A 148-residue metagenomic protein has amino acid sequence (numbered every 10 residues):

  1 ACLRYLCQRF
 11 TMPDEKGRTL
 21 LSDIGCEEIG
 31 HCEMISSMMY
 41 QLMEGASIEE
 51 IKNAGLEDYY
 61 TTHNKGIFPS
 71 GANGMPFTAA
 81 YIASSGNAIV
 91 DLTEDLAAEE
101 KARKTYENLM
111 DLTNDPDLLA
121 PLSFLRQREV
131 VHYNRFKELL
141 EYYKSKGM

Functional and structural regions predicted by a protein language model:
A1-M148: Non-heme di-metal
